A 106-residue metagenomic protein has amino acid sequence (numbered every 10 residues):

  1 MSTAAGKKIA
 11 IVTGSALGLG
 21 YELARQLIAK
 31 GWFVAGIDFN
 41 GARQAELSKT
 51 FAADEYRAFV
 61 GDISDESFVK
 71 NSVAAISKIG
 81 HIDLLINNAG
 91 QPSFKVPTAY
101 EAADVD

Functional and structural regions predicted by a protein language model:
S2-F33: Canonical Rossmann dinucleotide-binding motif of NAD(H)/NADP(H)-dependent dehydrogenases/reductases, specifically
T13, I82-G90: Rossmann-fold scaffold of SDR-type NAD(P)-dependent oxidoreductases
L17, G90-S93: Flexible cofactor-recognition loop at the NAD(P)H-binding site of Rossmann-like short-chain dehydrogenase/reductase
K30-E46: Conserved glycine-rich Rossmann-like NAD(P)H-binding loop of the short-chain dehydrogenase/reductase
A42, V60-N71, A102: The beta1-alpha1 cofactor-binding region of Rossmann-like NAD(H)/NADP(H)-dependent oxidoreductases
L47-A53: Short, conserved SAM-binding/catalytic segment of Class I S-adenosyl-L-methionine-dependent methyltransferases
K70, P92-D106: Conserved mid-core segment of classical short-chain dehydrogenase/reductases
A75-G80: Glycine-rich phosphate-binding loop signature in dinucleotide/nucleotide-binding domains
